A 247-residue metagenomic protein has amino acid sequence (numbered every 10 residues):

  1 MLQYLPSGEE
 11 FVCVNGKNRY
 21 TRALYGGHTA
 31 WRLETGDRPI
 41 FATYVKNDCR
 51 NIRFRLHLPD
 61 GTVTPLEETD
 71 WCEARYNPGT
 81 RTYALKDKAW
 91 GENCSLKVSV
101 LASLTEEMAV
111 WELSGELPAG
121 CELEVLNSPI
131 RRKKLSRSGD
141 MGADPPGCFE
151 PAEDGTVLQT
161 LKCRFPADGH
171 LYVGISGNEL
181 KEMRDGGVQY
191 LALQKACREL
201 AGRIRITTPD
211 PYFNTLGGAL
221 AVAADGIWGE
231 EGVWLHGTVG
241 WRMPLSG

Functional and structural regions predicted by a protein language model:
M1-L85, K181-E182, G186-P209: An extended acidic
F54, R81-L85, V98-A102, A109-W111 (+3 more regions): Long, contiguous hydrophobic alpha-helical segments, chiefly transmembrane helices and signal peptides
Y76, E106, R164-P166, F213 (+1 more regions): Active-site-proximal structural scaffolding
G79, E107-A109, G247: Generic hydrophobic, aliphatic-rich segments that mediate packing or membrane embedding
K88-G91: Proline/serine/threonine-rich low-complexity linkers at boundaries of modular beta-sandwich domains
N93-S95: Short, mixed charged/polar active-site loops that provide acid/base catalysis or chelate metal/phosphate cofactors
K97-M183, G187-Q194, G202: Polysaccharide-binding surfaces and accessory modules of carbohydrate-active proteins
R198-G247: Substrate-binding groove/exosite segments of carbohydrate-active enzymes
